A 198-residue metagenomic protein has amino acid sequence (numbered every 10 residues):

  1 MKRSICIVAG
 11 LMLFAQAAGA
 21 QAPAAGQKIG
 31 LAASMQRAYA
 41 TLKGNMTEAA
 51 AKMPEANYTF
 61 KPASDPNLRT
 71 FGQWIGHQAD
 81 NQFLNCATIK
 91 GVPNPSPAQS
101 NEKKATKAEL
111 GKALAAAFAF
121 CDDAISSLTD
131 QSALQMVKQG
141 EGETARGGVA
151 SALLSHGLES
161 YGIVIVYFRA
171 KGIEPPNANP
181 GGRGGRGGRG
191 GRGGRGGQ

Functional and structural regions predicted by a protein language model:
M1-S4: Positively charged n-region of N-terminal signal peptides that target proteins for export
C6-Q16: Bacterial N-terminal signal peptides
Q21-S34, A79-G142, K171-Q198: Short, helix-capping/interhelical loops that line the mouth of catalytic, cofactor-, or ligand-binding pockets
Q36, A40-T47, Y58-Q99, K138-G184: Short, contiguous alpha-helical
